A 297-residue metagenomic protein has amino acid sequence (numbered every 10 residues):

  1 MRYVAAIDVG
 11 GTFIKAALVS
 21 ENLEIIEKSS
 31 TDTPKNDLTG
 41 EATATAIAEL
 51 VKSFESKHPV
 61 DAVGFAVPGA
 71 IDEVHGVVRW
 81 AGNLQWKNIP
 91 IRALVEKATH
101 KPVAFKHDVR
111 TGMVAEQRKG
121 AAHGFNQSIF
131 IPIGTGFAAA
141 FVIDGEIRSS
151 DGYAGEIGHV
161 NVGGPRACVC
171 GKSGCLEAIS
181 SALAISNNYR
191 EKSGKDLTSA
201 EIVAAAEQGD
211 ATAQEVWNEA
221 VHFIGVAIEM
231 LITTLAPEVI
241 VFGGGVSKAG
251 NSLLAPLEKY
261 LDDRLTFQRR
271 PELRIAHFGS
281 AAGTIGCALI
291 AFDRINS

Functional and structural regions predicted by a protein language model:
M1-A62, D72-H75, A93-V103, A115-F125 (+1 more regions): ATP-binding/phosphotransfer module of carbohydrate and carboxylate kinases, centering on a glycine-rich
I25, V78, I147-R148: Hydrophobic "anchor" residues
K28-T31, G82, D151: Short hydrophobic alpha-helix segments
D32-K35, W86, A154-I157: A short acidic/small-residue loop/turn micro-motif
G76-K87: A charged helix-plus-loop insertion that forms the helical arch/lid used to bind and gate nucleic-acid substrates
F105-V109: Short loop/edge segments at beta-strand edges and connector loops that shape dinucleotide/nucleotide cofactor-binding
H123-I179: Glycine-rich phosphate-binding loop of actin/hexokinase-like ATP-binding domains
